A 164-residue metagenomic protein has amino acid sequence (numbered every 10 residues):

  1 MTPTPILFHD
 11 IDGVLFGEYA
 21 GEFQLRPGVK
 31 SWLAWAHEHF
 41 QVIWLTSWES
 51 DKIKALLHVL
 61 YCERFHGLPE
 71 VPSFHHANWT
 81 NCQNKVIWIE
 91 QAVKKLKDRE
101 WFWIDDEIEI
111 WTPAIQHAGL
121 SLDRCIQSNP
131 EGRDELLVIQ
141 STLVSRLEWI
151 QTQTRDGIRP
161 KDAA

Functional and structural regions predicted by a protein language model:
M1-V86, Q153-A163: Alpha-helical substrate-recognition element adjacent to the catalytic core
T2, E38, L96-R99, L120: Structured loop/turn residues at beta-strand edges in well-structured enzyme cores
Q24, Q41, Q83, Q91 (+4 more regions): Residue-identity detector for glutamine
V29, L33, K85-A92, I139-R146 (+1 more regions): Generic hydrophobic alpha-helical segments
L33-H37, L96, S128: Alpha-helix C-terminal capping segments
H58, K94, D98, V144 (+2 more regions): Generic surface-pattern signal
T80-W101: A conserved donor-nucleotide-binding helix/loop in the catalytic core of Leloir-type glycosyltransferases
D98-E148: Acidic, Mg2+-coordinating phosphoryl-transfer loop and its flanking beta/alpha structural elements, shared across
